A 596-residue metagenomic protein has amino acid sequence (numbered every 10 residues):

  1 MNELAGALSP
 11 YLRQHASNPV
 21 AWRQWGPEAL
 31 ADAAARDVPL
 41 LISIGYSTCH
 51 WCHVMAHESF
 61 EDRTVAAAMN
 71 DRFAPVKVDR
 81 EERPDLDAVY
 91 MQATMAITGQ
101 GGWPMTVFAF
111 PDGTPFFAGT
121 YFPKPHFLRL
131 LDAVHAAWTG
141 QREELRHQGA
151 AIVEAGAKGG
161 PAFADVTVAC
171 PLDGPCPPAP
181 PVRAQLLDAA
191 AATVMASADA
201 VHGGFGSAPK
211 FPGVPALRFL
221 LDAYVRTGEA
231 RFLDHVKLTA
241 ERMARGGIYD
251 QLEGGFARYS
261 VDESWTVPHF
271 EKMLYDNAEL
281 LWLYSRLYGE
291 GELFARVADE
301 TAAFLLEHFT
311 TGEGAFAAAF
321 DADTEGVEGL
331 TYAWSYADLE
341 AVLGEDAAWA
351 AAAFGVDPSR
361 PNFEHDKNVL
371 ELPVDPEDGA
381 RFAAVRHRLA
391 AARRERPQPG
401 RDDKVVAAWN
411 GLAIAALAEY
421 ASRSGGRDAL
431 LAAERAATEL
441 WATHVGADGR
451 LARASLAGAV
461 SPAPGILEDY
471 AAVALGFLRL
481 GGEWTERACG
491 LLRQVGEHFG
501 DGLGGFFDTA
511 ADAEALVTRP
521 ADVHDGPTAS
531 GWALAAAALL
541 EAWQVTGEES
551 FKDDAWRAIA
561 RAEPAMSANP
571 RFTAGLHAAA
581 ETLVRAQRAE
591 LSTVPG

Functional and structural regions predicted by a protein language model:
M1-A416, S422-R423, R453, I559-G596: Replace the tail clause
Y224-G228, Y288, A421-G425, L478-G482 (+2 more regions): Short coil/turn linking the two alpha-helices of tandem helical-hairpin repeats
L233, A295, L430, T485 (+1 more regions): TPR-repeat structural position
R242-Y249, R435-T443: Glycine-rich, acidic and aromatic/proline-enriched surface loops and short helix-turn segments that act as binding
E307-T310, A442-A471, G476-G596: Long, polar/charge-rich, low-hydrophobicity segments
